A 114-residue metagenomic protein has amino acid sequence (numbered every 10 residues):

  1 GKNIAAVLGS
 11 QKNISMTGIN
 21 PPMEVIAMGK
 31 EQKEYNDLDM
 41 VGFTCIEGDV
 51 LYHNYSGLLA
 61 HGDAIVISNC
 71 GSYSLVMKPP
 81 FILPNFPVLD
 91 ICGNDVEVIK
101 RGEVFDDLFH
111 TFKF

Functional and structural regions predicted by a protein language model:
G1-F114: Charged (often Lys/Glu-rich) extended helix/loop segments that serve as interaction or gating elements
